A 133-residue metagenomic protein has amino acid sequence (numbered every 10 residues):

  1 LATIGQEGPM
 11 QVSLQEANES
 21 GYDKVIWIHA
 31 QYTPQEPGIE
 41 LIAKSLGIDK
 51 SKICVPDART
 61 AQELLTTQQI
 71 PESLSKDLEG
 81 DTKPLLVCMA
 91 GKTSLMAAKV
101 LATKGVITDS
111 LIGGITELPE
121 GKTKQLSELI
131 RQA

Functional and structural regions predicted by a protein language model:
L1-V25, A30-L85, M89-A133: Rhodanese-like catalytic fold shared by cysteine-dependent sulfurtransferases and DSP/PTP-type phosphatases
